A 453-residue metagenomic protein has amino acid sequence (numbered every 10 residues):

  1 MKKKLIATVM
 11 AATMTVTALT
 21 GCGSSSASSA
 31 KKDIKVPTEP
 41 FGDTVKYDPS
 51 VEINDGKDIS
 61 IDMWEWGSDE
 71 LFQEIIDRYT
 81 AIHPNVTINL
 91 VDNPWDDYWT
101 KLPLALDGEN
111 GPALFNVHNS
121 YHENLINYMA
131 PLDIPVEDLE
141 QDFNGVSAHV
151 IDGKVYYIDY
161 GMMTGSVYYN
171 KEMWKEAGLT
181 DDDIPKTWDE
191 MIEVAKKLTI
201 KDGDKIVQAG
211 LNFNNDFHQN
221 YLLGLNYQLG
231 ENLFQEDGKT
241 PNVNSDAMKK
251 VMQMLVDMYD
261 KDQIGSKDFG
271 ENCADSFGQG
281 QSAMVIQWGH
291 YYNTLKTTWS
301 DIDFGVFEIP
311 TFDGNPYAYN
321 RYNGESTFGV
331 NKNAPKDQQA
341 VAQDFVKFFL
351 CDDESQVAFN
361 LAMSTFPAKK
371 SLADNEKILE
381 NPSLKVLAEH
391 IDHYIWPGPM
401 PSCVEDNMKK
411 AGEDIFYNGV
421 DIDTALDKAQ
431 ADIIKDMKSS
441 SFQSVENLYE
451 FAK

Functional and structural regions predicted by a protein language model:
K32-I53, V117-S166, I192, Q228 (+4 more regions): Hinge/lid segment of periplasmic solute-binding proteins
V36-P37, G56-G67, V86-V91, L114 (+1 more regions): Short, well-ordered beta-strand elements
V45-Y47, D55, A148-V150, F307 (+2 more regions): Long, aromatic- and glycine/proline-rich binding clefts that accommodate carbohydrate-like moieties
R78-N144, E176-G178, K186, A283-M284 (+1 more regions): Extracytoplasmic "Venus flytrap"/periplasmic binding protein-like
A81-I82, T87-N89, A177, K261 (+1 more regions): Extracytoplasmic/periplasmic substrate-recognition and gating elements
A113, D138-W174, A209, P316-N320 (+1 more regions): A structural signal for short loop-to-beta-strand junctions that line the ligand-binding cleft of periplasmic/secreted
Y156-Y160, G165, D189-T240, S282: Extracytoplasmic/periplasmic solute-binding protein
V194-K197, D237-K267: Glycine-centered hinge/linker elements that transmit conformational signals in sensory and ligand-binding systems
